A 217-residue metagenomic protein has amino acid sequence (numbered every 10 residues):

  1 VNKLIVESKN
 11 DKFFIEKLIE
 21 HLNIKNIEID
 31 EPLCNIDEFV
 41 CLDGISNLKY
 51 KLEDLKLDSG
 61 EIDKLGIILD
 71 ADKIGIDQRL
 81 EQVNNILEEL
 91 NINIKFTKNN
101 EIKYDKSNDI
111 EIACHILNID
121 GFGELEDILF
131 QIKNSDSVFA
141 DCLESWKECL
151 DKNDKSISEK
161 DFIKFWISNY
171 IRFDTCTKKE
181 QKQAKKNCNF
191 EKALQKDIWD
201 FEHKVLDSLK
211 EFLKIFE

Functional and structural regions predicted by a protein language model:
V1-N26, P32, D37-G44: Short, acidic loop-beta-alpha module within alpha/beta folds
E20-C34, K49-E217: C-terminal accessory helical subdomains adjacent to catalytic cores in phosphodiester- and nucleotide-handling enzymes
